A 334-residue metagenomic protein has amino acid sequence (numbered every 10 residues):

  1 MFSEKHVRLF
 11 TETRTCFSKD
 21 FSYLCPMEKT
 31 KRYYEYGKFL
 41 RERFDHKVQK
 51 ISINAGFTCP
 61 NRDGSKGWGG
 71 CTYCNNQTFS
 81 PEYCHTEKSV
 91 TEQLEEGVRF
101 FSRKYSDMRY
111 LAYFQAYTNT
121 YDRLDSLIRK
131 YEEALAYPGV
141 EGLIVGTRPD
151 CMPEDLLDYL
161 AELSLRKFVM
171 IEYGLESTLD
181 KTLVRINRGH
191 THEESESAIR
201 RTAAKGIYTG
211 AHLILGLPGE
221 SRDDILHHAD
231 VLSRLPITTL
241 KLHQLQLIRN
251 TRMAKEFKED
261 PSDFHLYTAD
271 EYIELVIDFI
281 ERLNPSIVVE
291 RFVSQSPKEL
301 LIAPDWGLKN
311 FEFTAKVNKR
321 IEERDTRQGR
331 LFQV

Functional and structural regions predicted by a protein language model:
E4-V7, T11: Short hydrophobic alpha-helical segments enriched in small aliphatic residues
S22-L111: N-terminal [4Fe-4S]-dependent radical SAM core
E28-K38, E42-Q49, T239, L247-V334: Auxiliary Fe-S-binding modules of radical SAM enzymes
Q49-I53, Y110-A112, L143-V145, V169-Y173 (+3 more regions): Hydrophobic faces of well-ordered beta-strands that scaffold small-molecule active sites in alpha/beta enzyme cores
Q77-G97, F101-L124, G139-M152, F168-S195 (+1 more regions): Core AdoMet radical
G97-F101, M152-R166, S197, L226-P236 (+1 more regions): Short amphipathic alpha-helices and their capping/turn segments at secondary-structure boundaries
F101-Y105, K130-P138, D158-F168, R200-A204: Acidic (Asp/Glu)-rich catalytic clusters
E193-M253, D270-V293: Conserved C-terminal portion of the radical SAM core fold that forms the substrate/S-adenosylmethionine-binding
